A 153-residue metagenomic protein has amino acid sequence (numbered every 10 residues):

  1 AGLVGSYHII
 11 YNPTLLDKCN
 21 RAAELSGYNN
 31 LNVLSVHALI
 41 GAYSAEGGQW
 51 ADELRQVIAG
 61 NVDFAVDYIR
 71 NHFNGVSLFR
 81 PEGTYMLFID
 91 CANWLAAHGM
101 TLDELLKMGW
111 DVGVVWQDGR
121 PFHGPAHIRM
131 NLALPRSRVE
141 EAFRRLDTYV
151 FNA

Functional and structural regions predicted by a protein language model:
A1-A153: PLP-dependent class I/II
